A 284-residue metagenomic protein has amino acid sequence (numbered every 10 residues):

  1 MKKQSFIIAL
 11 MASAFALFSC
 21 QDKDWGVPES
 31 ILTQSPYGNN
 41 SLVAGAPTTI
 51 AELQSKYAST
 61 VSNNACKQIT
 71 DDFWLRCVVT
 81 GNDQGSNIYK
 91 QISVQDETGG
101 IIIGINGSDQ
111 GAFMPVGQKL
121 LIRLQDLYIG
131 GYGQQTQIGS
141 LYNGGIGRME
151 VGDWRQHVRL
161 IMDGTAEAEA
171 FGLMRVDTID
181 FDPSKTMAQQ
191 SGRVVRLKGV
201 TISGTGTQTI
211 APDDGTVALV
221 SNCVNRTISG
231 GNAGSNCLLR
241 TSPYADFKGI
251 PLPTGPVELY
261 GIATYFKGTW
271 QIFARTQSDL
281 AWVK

Functional and structural regions predicted by a protein language model:
M1-I8: Bacterial N-terminal signal peptides that target proteins for export
I8-A9, E29: A periodicity- and composition-biased signal for non-globular, repetitive helical segments
A16-S19: C-terminal motif of bacterial Sec signal peptides marking the signal peptidase cleavage site
Q21-Y89, S93-K284: OB-fold nucleic-acid-binding modules
